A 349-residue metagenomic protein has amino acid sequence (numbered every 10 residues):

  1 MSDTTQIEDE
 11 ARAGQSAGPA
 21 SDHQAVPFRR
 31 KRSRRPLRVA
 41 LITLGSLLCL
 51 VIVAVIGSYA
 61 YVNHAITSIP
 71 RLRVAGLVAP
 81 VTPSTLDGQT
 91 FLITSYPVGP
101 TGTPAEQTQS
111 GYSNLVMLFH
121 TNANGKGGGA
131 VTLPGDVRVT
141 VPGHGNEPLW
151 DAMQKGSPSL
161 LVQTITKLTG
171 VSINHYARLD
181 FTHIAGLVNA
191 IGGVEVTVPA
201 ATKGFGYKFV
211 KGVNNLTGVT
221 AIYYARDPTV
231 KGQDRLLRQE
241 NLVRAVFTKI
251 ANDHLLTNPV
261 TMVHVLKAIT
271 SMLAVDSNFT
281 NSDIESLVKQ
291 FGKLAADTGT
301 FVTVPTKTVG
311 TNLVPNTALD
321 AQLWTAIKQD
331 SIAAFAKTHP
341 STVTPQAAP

Functional and structural regions predicted by a protein language model:
M1-L41: Terminal targeting segments of Actinobacterial cell-envelope proteins
F28-G125: Entry/capping segment at the start of metal-dependent catalytic domains with acidic active-site entry clusters
I69-V74, A79, L86, G99-P100 (+3 more regions): C-terminal solvent-exposed extensions
L86-Q89, G111-V116, G125-G128, L133 (+7 more regions): Extracytoplasmic
G102-Q107, E147-K155, G170-H175, R226-D234 (+3 more regions): Second-shell loop/turn segments in exported
A123, R138, P142, Q154 (+7 more regions): Sec-exported extracytoplasmic/periplasmic mature domains
W150-V210: Amphipathic, coiled-coil-like alpha-helical scaffolding segments used for oligomerization/assembly
G186-A268, L273, A348: Flexible, polar/acidic helix-loop-strand segments at domain edges
